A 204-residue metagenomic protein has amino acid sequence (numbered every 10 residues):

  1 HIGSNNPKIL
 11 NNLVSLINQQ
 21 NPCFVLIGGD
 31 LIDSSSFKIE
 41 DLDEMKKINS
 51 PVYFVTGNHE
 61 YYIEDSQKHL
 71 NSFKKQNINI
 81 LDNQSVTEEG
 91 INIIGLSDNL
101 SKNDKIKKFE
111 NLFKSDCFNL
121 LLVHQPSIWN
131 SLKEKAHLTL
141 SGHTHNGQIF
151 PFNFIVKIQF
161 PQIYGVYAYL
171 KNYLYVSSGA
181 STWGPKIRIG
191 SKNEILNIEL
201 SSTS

Functional and structural regions predicted by a protein language model:
H1-S204: Soluble catalytic domains of enzymes that build or remodel membrane lipids, polysaccharides, and related
